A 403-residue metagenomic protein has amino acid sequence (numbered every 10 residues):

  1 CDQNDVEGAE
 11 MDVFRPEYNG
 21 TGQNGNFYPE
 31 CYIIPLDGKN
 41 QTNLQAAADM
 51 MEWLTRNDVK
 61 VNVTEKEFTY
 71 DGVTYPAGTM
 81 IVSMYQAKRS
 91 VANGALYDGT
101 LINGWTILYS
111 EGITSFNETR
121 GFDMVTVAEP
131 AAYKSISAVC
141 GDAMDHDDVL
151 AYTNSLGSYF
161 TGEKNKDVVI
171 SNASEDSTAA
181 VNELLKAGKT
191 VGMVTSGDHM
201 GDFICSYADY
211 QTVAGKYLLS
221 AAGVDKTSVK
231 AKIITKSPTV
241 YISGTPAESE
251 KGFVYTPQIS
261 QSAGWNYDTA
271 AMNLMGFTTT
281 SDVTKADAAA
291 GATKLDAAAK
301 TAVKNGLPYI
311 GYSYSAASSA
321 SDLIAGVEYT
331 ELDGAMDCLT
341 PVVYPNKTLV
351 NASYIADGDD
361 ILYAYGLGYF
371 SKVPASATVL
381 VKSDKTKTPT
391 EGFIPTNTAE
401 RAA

Functional and structural regions predicted by a protein language model:
C1-A403: Intrinsic-disorder/low-complexity accessory segments
